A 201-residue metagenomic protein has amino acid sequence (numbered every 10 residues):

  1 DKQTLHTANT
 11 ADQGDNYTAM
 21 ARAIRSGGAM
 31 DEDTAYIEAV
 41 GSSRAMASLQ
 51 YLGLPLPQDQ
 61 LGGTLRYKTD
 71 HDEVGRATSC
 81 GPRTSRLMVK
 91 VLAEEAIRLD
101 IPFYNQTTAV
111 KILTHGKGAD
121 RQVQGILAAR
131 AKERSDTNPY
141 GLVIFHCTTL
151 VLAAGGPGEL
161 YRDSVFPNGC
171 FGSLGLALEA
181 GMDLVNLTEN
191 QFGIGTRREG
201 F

Functional and structural regions predicted by a protein language model:
D1-Q124, R130-G141, E159, L187-F201: Conserved N-terminal/central alpha/beta ligand/cofactor-binding core
H146-F201: Glycine-rich loop(s) and the adjacent beta-strand/alpha-helix scaffold that form part
